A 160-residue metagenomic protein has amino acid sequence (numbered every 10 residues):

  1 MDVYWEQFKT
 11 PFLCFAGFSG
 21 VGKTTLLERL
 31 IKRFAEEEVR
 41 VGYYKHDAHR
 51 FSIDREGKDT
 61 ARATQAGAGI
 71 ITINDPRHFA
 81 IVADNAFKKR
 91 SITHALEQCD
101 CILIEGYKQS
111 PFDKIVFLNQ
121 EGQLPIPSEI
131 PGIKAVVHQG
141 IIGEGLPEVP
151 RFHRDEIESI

Functional and structural regions predicted by a protein language model:
M1-K9, F18, F87, H94 (+1 more regions): SAM-dependent methyltransferases
D2-H49: Walker A (P-loop) phosphate-binding motif
K9-T10, E37-R40, A68, Q98-C99 (+2 more regions): Short coil/turn connectors at secondary-structure junctions
R29-D84: N-terminal phosphate/diphosphate-binding loop that engages ATP/GTP or pyrophosphate donors across diverse enzyme folds
E56-G57, A86-K89, R154: Structural motif corresponding to alpha-helix initiation and N-cap regions
K58-R62, K89-R90, G122: Short, hinge-like loop/turn segments at secondary-structure boundaries
V82-S110: Phosphate-binding/switch loop-helix module in NTP-utilizing enzymes
C101-I160: Phosphate/Mg2+-binding loops and adjacent switch elements in nucleotide/diphosphate-handling enzyme cores
